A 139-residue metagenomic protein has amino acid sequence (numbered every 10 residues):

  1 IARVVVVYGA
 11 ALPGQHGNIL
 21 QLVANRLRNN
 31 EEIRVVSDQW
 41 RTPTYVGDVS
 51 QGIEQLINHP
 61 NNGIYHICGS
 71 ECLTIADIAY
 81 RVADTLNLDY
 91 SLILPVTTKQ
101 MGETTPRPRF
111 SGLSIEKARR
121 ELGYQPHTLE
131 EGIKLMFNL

Functional and structural regions predicted by a protein language model:
I1-R41, D48: NAD(P)-dependent short-chain dehydrogenase/reductase
L12-G14, Q39-D48, I67-T85, L135: Substrate-binding strand-loop-helix patch in Rossmann-like NAD(P)-dependent oxidoreductase/epimerase domains
Q21, Y80, E116: Active-site phosphate/pyrophosphate- and oxyanion-stabilizing loops and adjacent acidic/basic residues in soluble
A24-N25, E54, K134: Solvent-exposed, non-membrane alpha-helical residues enriched in polar/charged side chains
G47, E54, A76, E116 (+1 more regions): Residues in well-ordered alpha-helical elements
G52, H59-T104, F110: Mid/C-terminal beta-alpha module of Rossmann-like enzyme folds, strongest in SDR-family dehydrogenases/epimerases
K99-E121, P126: A hydrophobic C-terminal alpha-helical subdomain
L129-L139: Amphipathic terminal alpha-helices
